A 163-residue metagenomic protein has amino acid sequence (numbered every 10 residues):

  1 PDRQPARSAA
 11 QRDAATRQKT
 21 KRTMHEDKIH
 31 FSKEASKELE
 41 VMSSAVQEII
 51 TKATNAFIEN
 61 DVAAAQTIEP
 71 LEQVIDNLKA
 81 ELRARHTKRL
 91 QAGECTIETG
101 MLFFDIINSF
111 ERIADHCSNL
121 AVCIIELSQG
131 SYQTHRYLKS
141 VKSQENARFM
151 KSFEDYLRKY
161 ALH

Functional and structural regions predicted by a protein language model:
P1-H163: Cytosolic, long alpha-helical scaffolding segments
